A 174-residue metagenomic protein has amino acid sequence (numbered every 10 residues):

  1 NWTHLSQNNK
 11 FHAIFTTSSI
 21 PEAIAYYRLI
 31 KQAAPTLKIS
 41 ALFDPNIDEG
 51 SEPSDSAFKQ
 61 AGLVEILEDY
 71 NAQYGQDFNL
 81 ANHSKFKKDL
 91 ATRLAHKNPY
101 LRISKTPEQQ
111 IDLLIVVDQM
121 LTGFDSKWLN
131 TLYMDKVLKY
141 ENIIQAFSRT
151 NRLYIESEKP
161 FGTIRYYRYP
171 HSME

Functional and structural regions predicted by a protein language model:
N1-V116: Conserved C-terminal RecA-like helicase domain
W2, S6, I30, A34 (+4 more regions): A generic secondary-structure signal for well-formed alpha-helical elements
I20-E22, P45-D48, M120-T122, V137-Y140 (+2 more regions): Conserved nucleotide-binding/hydrolysis micro-motifs of P-loop NTPases
Y26-R28, E52-P53, D125-W128, I144-Q145 (+1 more regions): Short, solvent-exposed loop/turn and secondary-structure capping segments
P35-L42, Y140, I155-P160: Flexible phosphate/Mg2+-sensing switch loops adjacent to catalytic phosphate-binding sites
E108-Q110, I143-E174: Conserved segment of the helicase C-terminal RecA-like domain
D112-V116, M120-F147, G162-Y166: A short beta-strand element within the Helicase C-terminal
